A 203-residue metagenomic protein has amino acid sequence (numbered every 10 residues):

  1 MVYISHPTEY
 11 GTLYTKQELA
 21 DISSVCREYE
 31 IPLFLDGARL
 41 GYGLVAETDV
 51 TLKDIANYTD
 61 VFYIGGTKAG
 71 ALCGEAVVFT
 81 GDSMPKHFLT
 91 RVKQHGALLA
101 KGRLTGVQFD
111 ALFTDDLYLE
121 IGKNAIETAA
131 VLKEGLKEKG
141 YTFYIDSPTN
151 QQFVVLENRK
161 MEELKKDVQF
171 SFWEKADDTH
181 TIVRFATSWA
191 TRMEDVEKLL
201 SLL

Functional and structural regions predicted by a protein language model:
M1-G37: Active-site phosphate-binding strand-loop segment of PLP-dependent enzymes
M1-L13, T51-K139, Y144-P148: Active-site C-terminal subdomain of aminotransferase-like
V2, I22, L35-D36, A76 (+3 more regions): Buried hydrophobic positions in well-ordered alpha/beta secondary-structure cores of metabolic enzymes
T8, R39-G41, K68, T191: Active-site-proximal loop/turn and secondary-structure-junction residues that shape catalytic pockets, frequently
K16-S24, E28, R39-V61: Active-site pre-lysine segment of PLP-dependent enzymes
L19, V78-G81, K93-Q94, V168-F170 (+1 more regions): Short, solvent-exposed amphipathic alpha-helical segments in soluble enzyme and RNA/protein-processing domains
L19-S23, A129, L200: Generic structural signal for well-ordered alpha-helices, preferentially at hydrophobic/aromatic core positions
A130-V131, G135-L203: Conserved C-terminal alpha-helix-loop-beta "cap" of PLP-dependent enzymes that closes/shapes the active-site mouth
